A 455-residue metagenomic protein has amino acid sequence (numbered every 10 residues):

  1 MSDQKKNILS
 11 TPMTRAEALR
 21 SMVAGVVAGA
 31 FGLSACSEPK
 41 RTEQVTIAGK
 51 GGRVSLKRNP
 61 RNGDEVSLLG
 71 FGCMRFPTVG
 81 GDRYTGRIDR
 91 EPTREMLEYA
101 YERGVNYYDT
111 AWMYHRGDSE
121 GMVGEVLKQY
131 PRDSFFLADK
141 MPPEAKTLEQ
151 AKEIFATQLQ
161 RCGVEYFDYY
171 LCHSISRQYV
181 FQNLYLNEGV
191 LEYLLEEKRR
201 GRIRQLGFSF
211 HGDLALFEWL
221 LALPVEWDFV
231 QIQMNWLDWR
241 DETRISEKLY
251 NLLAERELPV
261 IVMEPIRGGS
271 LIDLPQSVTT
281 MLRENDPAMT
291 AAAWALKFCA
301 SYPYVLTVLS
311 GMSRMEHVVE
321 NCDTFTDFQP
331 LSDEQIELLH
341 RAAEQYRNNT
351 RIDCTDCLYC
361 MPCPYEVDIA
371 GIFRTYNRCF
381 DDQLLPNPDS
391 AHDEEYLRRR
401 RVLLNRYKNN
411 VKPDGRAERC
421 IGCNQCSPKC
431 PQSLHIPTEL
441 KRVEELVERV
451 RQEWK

Functional and structural regions predicted by a protein language model:
S2-F135, Q178, Y193, R199: N-terminal binding-site loop/beta-alpha segment at the start of enzyme catalytic domains that lines or forms
S10-L19, C357-C360, C420-C426: Twin-arginine (Tat) signal peptide motif
N59, F71, Y108, V123 (+7 more regions): Conserved, mostly hydrophobic/aromatic
R61-G63, G124-R132, L159-V164, L220-V225 (+1 more regions): Acidic (Asp/Glu)-rich catalytic clusters
G86-A100, L148-R161, G212-L220, A292-A295: Short, acidic/polar
C162-V180: Active-site groove signature of glycoside hydrolases
I175-R374, D381-L403, P428-K429, S433-T438: Beta/alpha (TIM)-barrel catalytic core signal, keyed to glycine-rich beta->alpha loops juxtaposed to Asp/Glu that bind
L384-C423, Q452-K455: Short Fe-S-cluster ligation motifs
